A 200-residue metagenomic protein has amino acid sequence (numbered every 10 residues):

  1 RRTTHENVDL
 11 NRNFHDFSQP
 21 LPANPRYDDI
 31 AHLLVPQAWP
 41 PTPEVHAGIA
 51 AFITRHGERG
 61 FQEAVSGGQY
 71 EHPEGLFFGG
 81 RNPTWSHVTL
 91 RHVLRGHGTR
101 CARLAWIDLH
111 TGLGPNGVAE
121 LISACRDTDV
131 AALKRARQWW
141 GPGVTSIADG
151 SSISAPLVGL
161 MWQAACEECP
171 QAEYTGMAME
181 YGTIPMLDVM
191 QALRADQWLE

Functional and structural regions predicted by a protein language model:
R1-E200: Structured catalytic-domain cores with a bias toward divalent-metal coordination
